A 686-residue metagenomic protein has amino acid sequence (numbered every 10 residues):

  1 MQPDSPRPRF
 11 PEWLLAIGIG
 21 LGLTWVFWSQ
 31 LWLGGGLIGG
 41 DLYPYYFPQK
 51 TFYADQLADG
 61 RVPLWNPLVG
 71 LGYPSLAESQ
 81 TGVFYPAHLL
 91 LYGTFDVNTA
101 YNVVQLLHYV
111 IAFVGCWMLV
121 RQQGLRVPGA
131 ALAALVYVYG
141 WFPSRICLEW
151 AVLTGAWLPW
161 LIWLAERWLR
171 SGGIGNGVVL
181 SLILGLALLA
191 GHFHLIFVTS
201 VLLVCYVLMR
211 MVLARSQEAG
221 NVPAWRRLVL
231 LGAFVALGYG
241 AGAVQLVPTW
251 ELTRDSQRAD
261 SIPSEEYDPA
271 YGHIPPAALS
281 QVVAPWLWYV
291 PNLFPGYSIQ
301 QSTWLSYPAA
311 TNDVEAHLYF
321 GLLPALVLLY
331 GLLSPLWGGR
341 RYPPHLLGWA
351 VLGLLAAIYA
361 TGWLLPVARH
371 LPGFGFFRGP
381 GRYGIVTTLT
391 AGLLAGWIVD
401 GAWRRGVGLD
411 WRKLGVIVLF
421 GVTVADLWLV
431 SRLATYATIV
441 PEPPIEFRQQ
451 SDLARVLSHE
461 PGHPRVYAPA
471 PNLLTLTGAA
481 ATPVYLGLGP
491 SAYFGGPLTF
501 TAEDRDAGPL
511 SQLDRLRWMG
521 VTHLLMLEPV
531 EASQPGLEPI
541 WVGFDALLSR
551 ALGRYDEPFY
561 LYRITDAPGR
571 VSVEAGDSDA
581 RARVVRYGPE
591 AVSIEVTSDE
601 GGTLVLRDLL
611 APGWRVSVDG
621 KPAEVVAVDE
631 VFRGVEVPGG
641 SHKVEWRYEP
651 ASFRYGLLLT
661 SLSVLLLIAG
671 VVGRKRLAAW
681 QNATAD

Functional and structural regions predicted by a protein language model:
M1-W28, S216, R226-V235, D410-L419 (+1 more regions): Start-transfer (signal-anchor) and selected internal transmembrane alpha helices of multi-pass inner/ER membrane
P8, R215-V229, G296, Q300 (+3 more regions): Membrane-interface helix-loop-helix junctions at transmembrane boundaries of multi-pass membrane enzymes, predominantly
G20, I111-Q123, V127-L213, R227-T249 (+1 more regions): Membrane-embedded helix bundles of polyisoprenyl
W25-L33, L57, L91-F95, T99 (+9 more regions): Membrane-interface helix-loop junctions at the exits of transmembrane helices
V26-Q123, P128-W157, Q281-V314: Active-site lumenal/periplasmic loops and adjacent helix-entry segments of GT-C-fold, multi-pass membrane
Y46-L57, R61-P63, G238-G331, R455 (+2 more regions): Periplasmic/ER-lumenal interhelical loops and adjacent helix-loop junctions in multi-pass membrane proteins
Y46-Q49, E557, A567-D686: Active-site-proximal, structured, solvent-exposed surfaces of multi-pass membrane proteins that position macromolecular
S261-D268, G421-D579, P589, S593-D599 (+2 more regions): Extracytoplasmic
